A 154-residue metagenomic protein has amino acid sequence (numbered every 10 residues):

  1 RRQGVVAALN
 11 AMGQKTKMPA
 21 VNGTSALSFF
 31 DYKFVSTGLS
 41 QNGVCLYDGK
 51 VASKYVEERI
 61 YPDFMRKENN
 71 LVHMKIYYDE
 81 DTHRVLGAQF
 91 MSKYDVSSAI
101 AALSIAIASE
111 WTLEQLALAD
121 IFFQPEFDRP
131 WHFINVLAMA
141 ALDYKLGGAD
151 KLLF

Functional and structural regions predicted by a protein language model:
R1-Y94, P125-R129, F133, M139-F154: Mid-to-C-terminal Rossmann-like scaffold of FAD/NAD(P)H-dependent oxidoreductases
K50, T112-L113: Residue-level detector of anion-binding/catalytic polar loops
Y94-T112: A short, polar/charged loop-to-alpha-helix boundary motif
L113-F123: Short, well-structured alpha-helical segments that form the helix of a local strand-helix-strand
